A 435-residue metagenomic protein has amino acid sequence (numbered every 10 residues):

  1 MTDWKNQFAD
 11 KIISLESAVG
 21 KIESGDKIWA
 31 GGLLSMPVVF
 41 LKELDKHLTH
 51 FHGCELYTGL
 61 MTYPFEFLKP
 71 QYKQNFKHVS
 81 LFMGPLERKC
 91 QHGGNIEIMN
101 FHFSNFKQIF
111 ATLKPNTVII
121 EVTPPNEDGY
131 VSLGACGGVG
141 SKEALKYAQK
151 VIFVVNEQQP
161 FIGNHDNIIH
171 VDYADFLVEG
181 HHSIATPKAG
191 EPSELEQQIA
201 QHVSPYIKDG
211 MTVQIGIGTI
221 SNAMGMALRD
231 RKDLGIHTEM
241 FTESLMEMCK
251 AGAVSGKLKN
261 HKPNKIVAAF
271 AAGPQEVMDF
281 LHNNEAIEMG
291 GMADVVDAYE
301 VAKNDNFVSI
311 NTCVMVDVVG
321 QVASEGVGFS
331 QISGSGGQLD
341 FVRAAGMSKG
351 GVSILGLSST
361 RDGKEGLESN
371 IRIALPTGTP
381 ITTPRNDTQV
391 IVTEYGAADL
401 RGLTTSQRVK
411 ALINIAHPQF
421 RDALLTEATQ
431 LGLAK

Functional and structural regions predicted by a protein language model:
M1-K435: Conserved alpha/beta enzyme-core scaffold
